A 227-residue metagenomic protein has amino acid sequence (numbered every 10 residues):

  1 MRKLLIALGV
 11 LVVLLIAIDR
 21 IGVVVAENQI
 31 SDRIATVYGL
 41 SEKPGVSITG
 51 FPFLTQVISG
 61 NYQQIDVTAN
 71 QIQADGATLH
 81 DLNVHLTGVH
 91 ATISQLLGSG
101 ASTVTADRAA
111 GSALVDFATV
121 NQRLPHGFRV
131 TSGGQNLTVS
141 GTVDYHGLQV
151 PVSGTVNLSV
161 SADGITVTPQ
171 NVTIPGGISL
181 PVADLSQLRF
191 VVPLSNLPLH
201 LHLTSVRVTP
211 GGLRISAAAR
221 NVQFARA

Functional and structural regions predicted by a protein language model:
M1-I58, F224-A227: Hydrophobic membrane-targeting and insertion signals
G22-A26, S112, D184-S186: Short amphipathic alpha-helical segments
S41-R129, G133-D144: N-terminal beta-strand/beta-hairpin edge segment
F51, N70-I72, T87-V89, T142-D144 (+4 more regions): Solvent-exposed coil/turn segments that connect beta secondary-structure elements in extracytoplasmic/periplasmic
I72-T78, S94, D144-V150, P175-G177 (+1 more regions): Short, cysteine-centered beta-strand-loop-beta hairpins and adjacent loop/turn segments enriched in charged/polar
A113-D184: Soluble extracytoplasmic domains of inner/organellar membrane proteins
P181-A227: Extracytoplasmic/luminal low-complexity segments enriched in Pro/Gly and acidic/polar residues that act as flexible
